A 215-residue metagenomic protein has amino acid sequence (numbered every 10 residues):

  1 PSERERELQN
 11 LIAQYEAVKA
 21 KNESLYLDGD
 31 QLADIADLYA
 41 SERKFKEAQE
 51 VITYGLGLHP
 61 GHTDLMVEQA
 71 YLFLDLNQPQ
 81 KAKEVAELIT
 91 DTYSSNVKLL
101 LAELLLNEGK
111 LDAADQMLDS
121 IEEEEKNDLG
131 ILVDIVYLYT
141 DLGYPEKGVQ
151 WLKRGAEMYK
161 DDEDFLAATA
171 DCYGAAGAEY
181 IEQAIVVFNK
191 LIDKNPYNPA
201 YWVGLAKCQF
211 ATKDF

Functional and structural regions predicted by a protein language model:
S41, D75, N107-E108, D141 (+3 more regions): Register position in tetratricopeptide repeats
F45, P79, L111, P145 (+2 more regions): TPR-repeat structural position
P60, T92-S94, E125-K126, K160 (+1 more regions): Short coil turns that delineate tetratricopeptide repeat
